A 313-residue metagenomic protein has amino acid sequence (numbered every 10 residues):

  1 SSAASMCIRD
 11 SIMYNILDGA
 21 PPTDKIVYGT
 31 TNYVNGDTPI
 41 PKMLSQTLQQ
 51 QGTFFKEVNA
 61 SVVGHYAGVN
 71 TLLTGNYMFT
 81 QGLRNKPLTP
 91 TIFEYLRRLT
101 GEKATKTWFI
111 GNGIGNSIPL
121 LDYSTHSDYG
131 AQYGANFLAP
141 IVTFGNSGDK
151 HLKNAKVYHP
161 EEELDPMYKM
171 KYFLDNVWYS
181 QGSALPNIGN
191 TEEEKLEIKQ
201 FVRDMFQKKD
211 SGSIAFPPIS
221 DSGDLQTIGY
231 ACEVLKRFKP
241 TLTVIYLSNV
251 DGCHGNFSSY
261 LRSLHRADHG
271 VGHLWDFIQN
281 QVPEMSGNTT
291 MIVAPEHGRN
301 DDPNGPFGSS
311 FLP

Functional and structural regions predicted by a protein language model:
S1, A267-G308: Metal-dependent active-site segment of extracytoplasmic phospho-/sulfohydrolases and closely related
A3-I8: Short, small-residue-biased leader/transition segments that mark boundaries at the very start of proteins
D10-G64, W108: Short, structured active-site-proximal loop/turn typified by the sulfatase FGly-forming signature C/S-X-P-X-R
Q49-F55, G101-T107, R237-T243, M285-T290: Loop/turn elements at helix/coil->beta-strand transitions in domains of secreted/extracellular proteins
A67-G75, G308-P313: Substrate-binding rim/cap in mid-to-C-terminal beta-strand-loop elements of soluble/periplasmic
M78-F93, T125-D165: Acidic, His- and aromatic-enriched active-site or binding-groove loops in soluble protein domains that engage sugars
K150-G223: Extended, charge-rich helix/loop segments that form flexible, surface "patches" used to engage negatively charged
D204-A215, Q226-H273, F277: Active-site His/acidic residue clusters
